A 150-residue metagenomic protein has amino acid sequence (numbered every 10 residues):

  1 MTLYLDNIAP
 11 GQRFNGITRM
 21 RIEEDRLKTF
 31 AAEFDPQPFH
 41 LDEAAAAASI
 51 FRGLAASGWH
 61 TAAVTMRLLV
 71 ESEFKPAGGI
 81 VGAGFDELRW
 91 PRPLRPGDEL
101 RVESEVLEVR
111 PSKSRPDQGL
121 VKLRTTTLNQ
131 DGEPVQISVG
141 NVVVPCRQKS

Functional and structural regions predicted by a protein language model:
M1-G84, K149-S150: Hot-dog-fold acyl-thioester-processing enzymes
M1-P10, W90, L94-S150: HotDog/MaoC-like acyl-thioester-processing domains
N15, R19-R21, R89, N141-V143: Generic structural detector for well-ordered beta-strands
A83-D86, V102: Short beta-strand or tight-loop elements that sit immediately N-terminal to catalytic metal-binding acidic residues
